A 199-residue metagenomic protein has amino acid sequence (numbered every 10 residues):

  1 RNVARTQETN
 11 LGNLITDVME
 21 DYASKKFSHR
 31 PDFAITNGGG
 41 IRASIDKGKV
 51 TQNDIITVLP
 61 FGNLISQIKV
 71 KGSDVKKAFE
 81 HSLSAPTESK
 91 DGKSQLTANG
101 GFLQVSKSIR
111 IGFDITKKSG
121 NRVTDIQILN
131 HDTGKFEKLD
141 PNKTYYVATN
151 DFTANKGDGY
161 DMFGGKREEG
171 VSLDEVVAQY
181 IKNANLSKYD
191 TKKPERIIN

Functional and structural regions predicted by a protein language model:
R1-E8: Glycine-rich phosphate/diphosphate-binding loops and the adjacent beta-loop-alpha structural elements that coordinate
T9, N13-N199: Feature captures C-terminal
